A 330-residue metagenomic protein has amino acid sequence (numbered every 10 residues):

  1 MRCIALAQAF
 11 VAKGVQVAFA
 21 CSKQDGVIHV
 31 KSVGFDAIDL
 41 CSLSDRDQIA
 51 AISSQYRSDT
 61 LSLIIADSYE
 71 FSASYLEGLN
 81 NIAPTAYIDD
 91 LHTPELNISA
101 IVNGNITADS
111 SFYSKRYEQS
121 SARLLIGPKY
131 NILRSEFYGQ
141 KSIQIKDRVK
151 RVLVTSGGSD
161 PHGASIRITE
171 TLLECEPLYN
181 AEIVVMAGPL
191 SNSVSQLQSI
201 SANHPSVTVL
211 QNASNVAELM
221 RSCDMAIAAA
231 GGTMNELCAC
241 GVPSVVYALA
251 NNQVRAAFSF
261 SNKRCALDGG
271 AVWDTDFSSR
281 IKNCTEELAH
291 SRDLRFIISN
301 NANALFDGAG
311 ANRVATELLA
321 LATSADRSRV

Functional and structural regions predicted by a protein language model:
R2-V11, V15, F19-Q119: Active-site and donor-binding regions of nucleotide-sugar-utilizing enzymes
N97-G163, V194: A nucleotide-sugar donor-handling region in carbohydrate enzymes
Q140-K141, K146-C223: Donor-nucleotide binding loops and adjacent catalytic segments primarily of GT-B fold Leloir glycosyltransferases
R221-D224, C238-Y247: Conserved donor-binding/catalytic loop of nucleotide-activated donor transferases
R221-T233: Acidic donor-binding loop of glycosyltransferase active sites
D276-D293: C-terminal "capping" alpha-helix adjacent to the active site of nucleotide-linked donor transferases in cell-envelope
E287, D293-G308: A short, well-ordered alpha-helix in the C-terminal region of glycosyltransferases
D307-V330: C-terminal alpha-helical cap of glycosyltransferases
